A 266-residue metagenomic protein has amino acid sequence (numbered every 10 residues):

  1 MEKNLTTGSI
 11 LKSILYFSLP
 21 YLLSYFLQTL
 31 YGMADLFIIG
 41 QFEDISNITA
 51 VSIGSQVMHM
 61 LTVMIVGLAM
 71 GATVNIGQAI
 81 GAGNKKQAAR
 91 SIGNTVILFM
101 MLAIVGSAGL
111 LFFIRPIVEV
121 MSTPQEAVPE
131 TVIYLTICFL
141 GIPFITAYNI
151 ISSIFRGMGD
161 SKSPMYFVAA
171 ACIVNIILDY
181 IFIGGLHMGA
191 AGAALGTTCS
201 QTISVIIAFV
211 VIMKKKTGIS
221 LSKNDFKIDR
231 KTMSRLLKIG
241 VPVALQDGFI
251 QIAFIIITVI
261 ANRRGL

Functional and structural regions predicted by a protein language model:
M1-S18, I76-P143, G185-V241: Short alpha-helical transmembrane segments in multi-pass integral membrane proteins
F17-Y25, H59, F99, C138 (+6 more regions): Residue-level signature of transmembrane alpha-helical cores of multipass secondary-active transporters and flippases
Y21, Y25, F37, V74 (+10 more regions): Transmembrane alpha-helix boundary and packing residues in multipass membrane permease domains and related
L30-T49, V118-Q125, I181-M188, G248-L266: Helix-terminus/linker motif at the lipid-water interface of multi-pass membrane proteins
E43-Q56, T131, L135, A194 (+1 more regions): Small-residue hotspots at the loop-to-helix junctions and early N-terminal turns of transmembrane alpha-helices
I48-A108, I145-P164, T258-N262: Small-residue-rich hydrophobic transmembrane alpha-helices
M60-V63, S107, N175-D179, V205-F209: Hydrophobic transmembrane alpha-helices of multi-pass small-molecule transporters
F99, I154-I177, L195-T198: Alpha-helical transmembrane segments of multi-pass membrane transporters/permeases
